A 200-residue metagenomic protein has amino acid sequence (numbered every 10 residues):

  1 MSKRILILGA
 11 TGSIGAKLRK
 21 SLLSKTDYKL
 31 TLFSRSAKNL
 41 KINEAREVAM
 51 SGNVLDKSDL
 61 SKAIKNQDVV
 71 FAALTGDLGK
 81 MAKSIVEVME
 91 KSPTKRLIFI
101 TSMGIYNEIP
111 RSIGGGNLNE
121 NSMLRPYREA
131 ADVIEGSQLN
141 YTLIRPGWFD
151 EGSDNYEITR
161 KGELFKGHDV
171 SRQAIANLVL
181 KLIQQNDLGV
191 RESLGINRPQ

Functional and structural regions predicted by a protein language model:
S2, N66, T94, V190: Phosphate-coordination loops involved in phosphoryl transfer and adenosine-cofactor binding
K3-K25: N-terminal Rossmann NAD(P)H-binding glycine-rich loop of SDR-like oxidoreductase domains
R4, Y28-L30, K95-R96, N140: Residues at the starts of beta-strands that form the adenosine-phosphate
I5-L6, L32, A37-K91, Y106: NAD(P)H-binding glycine-rich loop region in Rossmannoid oxidoreductase-like domains and their noncatalytic homologs
L8-S13, L124, E151-S153, E157-Q200: Active-site-lining helix/loop region of Rossmann-like oxidoreductase modules
T11, S36, M103: Residues in the short beta-alpha loop(s) of Rossmann-like NAD(P)-binding domains
K25-L30, G189: A generic structural motif
L78-T159: Glycine-/Pro-rich loop/turn segments that contact NAD(P) or position catalytic residues in Rossmann-like domains
